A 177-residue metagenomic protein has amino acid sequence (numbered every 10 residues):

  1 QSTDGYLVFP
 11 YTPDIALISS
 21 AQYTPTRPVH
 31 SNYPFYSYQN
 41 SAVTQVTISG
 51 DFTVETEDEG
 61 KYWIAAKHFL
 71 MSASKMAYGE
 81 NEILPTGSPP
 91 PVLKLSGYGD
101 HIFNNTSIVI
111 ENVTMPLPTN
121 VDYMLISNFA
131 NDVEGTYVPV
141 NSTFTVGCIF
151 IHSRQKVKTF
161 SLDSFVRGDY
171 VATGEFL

Functional and structural regions predicted by a protein language model:
Q1-L177: Compositionally biased, intrinsically disordered low-complexity segments enriched in polar/Pro/Gly and often Gln
